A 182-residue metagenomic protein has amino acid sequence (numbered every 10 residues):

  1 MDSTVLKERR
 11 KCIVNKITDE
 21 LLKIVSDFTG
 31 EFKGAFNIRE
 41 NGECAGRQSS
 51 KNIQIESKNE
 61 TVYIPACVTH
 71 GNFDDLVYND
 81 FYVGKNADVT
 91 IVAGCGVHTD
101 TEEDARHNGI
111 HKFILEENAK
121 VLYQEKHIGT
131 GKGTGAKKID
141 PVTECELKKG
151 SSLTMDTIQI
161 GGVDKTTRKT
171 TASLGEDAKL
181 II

Functional and structural regions predicted by a protein language model:
M1-S50, E56-S57: Short, Gly/Pro- and small/polar-rich lid/capping loops
N37-I182: Conserved beta-strand/loop scaffold segments within soluble protein domains that form the structured core and edges
